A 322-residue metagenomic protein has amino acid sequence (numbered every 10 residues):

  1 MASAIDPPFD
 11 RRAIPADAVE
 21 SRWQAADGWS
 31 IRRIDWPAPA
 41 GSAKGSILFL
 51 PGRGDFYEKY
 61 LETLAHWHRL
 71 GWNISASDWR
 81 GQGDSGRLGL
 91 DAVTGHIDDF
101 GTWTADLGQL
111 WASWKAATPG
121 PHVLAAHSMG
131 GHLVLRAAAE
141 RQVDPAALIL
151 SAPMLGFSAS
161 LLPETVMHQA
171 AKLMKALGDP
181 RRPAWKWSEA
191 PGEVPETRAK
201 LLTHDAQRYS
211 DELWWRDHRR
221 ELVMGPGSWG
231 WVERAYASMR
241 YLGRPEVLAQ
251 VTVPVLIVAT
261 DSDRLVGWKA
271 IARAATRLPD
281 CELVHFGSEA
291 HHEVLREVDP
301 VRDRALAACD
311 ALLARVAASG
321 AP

Functional and structural regions predicted by a protein language model:
M1-A25, W29-P39: An N-terminal hydrophobic leader/cap segment in hydrolases
F49-D55: Active-site glycine-rich loops that stabilize anionic/oxyanionic intermediates across multiple enzyme folds
Y57, L64-L90: Conserved alpha/beta-hydrolase
G95-K115: Alpha/beta-hydrolase active-site loop
L133-E221: Alpha/beta-hydrolase-fold enzymes
V251, I257-A259: Short beta-strand/loop motif that positions the catalytic acidic residue of the alpha/beta-hydrolase fold
V253, V266-T276: Short alpha-helix in the alpha/beta-hydrolase fold that links the catalytic acid
E282-P322: Catalytic active-site module of serine/aspartate enzymes centered on a nucleophile-bearing elbow/loop
